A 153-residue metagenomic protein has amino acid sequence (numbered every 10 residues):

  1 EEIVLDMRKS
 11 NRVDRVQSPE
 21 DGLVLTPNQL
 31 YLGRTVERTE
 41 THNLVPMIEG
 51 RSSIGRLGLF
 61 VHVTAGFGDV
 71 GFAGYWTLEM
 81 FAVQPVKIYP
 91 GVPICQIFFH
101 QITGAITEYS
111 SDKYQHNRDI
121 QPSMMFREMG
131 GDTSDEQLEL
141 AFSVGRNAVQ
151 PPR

Functional and structural regions predicted by a protein language model:
E1-R153: DUTPase catalytic domain/fold
